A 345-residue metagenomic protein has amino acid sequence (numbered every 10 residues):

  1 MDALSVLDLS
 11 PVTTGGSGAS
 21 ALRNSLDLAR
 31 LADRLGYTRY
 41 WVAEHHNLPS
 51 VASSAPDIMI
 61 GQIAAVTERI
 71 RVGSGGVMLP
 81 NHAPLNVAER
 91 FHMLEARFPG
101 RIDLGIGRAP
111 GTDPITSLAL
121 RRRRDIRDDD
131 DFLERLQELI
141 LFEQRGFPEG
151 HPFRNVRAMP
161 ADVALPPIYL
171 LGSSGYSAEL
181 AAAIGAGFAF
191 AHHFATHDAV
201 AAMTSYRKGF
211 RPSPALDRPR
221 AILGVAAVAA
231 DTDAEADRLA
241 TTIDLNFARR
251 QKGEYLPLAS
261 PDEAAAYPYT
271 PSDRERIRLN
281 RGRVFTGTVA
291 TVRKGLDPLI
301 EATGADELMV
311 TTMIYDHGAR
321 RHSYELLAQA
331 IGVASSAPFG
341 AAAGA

Functional and structural regions predicted by a protein language model:
M1-I70, A341-A343: N-terminal beta1-alpha1-beta2 module of alpha/beta enzyme domains
D2-G18, P80-F147, F188, T196: Flexible, glycine-rich active-site loops centered on histidine and acidic residues that chelate a metal or position
A3-V6, T38-R39, R69-G76, R101-G105 (+4 more regions): Structural preference for beta-strand elements that scaffold enzyme active sites
L4, A32, G36, E44 (+6 more regions): Conserved, mostly hydrophobic/aromatic
D8-R23, V77-L85, D162-G172, A230 (+1 more regions): Active-site mouth loops of central-metabolism enzymes
D33, I60-E68, E95-R101, A182-A183 (+2 more regions): Acidic (Asp/Glu)-rich catalytic clusters
R124-A158, D198-A305, G332-A345: An alpha-helical appendage that flanks or caps ligand/catalytic pockets
S174-H197, A202-M203: A conserved active-site cap/scaffold subdomain adjacent to cofactor or substrate pockets
